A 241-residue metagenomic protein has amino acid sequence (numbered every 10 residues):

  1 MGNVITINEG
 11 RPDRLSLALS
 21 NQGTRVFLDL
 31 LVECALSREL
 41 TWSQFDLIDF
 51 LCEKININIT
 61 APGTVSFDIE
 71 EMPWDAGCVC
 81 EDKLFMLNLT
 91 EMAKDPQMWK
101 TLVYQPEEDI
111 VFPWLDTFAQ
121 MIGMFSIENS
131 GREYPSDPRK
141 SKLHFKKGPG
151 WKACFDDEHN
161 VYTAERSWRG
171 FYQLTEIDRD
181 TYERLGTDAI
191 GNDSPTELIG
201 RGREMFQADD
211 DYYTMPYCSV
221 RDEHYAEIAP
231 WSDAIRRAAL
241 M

Functional and structural regions predicted by a protein language model:
M1-P138: Acidic (Asp/Glu-rich) sequence patches and key acidic residues that form negatively charged surfaces used
P135, W231-R237: Short, functional C-terminal segments
D137-W168, M205-D211: Long, compositionally biased stretches
R169, T181: Small, basic N-terminal interaction modules of short regulatory proteins
Y172-I177: A short, exposed loop/beta-hairpin motif centered on an aromatic-Gly-Thr core
E183-D209: A short beta-strand-loop micro-motif that forms or neighbors metal/cofactor- and ligand-binding patches at active-site
E204-S232: Acidic, low-complexity intrinsically disordered segments
A239-M241: Hydrophobic repeat-domain scaffold segments
